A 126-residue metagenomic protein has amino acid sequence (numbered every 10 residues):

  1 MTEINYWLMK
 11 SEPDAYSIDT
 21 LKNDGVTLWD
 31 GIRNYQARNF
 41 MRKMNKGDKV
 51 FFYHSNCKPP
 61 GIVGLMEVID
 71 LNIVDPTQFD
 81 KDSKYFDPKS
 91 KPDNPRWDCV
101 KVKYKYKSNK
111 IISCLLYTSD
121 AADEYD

Functional and structural regions predicted by a protein language model:
M1, R42-K43, K58, K91-N94: A general structural signal for short secondary-structure junctions and capping/turn motifs
M1-K46: Compositionally biased, charged N-terminal/linker segments
K10-E12, Y53, K105: Structured loops at beta-to-helix junctions and adjacent beta-edge loops in soluble globular domains
T20, N45, P60-V63, F79: Short glycine/proline-enriched turns and hinge-like loops at secondary-structure junctions
Y53-P59: Short, charged beta-turn/beta-strand-edge "cap" motif at the junction between a beta-strand and an adjacent loop
G64-S119: Aromatic- and Lys/Arg-enriched surface recognition patch
D120-D126: Single conserved hydrophobic/aromatic residue that forms the stacking wall/gate of nucleotide- or nucleobase-binding
